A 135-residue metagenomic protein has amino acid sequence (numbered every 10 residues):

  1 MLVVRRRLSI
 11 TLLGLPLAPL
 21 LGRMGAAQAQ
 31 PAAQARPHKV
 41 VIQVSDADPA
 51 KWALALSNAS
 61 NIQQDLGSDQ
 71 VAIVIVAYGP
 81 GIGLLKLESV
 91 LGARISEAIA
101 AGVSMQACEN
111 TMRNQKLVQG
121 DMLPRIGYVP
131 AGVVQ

Functional and structural regions predicted by a protein language model:
M1-L2, R7-A27: N-terminal export signals
L20-V40: C-terminal segment of N-terminal export signals and the immediately downstream linker at the start of the mature
Q34-A47, V76-Y78: Acidic/histidine-rich, surface-exposed loop or edge segments in extracytoplasmic proteins
P37-K39, D69-I73, A101-S104: Loop/turn elements at helix/coil->beta-strand transitions in domains of secreted/extracellular proteins
V44-L56, I82-L85: Short, glycine-rich nucleotide/cofactor-binding loops
A53-G67: Histidine-anchored nucleotide/phosphate-binding helix
A72-L85: Acidic helix-start/capping segments at beta-turn-to-alpha-helix junctions
E88-Q135: A cross-taxonomic marker for long C-terminal extensions/tails that follow the last structured domain
